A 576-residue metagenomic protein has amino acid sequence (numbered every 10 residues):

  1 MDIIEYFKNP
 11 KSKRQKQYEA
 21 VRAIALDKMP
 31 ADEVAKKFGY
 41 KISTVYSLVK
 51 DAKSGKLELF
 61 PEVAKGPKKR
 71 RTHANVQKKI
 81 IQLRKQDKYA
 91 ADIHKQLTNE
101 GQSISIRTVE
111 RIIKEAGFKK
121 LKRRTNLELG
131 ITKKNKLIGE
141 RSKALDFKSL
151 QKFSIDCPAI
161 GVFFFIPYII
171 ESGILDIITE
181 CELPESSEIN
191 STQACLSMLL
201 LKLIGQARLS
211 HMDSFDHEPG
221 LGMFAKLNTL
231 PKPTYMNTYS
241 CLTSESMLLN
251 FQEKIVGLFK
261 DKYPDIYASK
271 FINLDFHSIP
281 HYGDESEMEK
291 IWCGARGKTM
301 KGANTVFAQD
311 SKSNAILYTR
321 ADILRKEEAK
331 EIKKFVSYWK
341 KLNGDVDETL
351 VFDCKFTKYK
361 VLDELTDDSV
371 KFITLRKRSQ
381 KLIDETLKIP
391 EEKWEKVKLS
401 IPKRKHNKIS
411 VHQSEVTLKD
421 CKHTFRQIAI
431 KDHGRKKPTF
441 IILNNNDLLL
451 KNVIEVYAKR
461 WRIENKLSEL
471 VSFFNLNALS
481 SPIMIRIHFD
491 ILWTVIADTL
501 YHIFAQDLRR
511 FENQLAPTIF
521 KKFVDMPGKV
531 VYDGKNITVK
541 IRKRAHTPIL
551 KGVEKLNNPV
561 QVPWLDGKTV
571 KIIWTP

Functional and structural regions predicted by a protein language model:
M1-Q17, A64-N75, L183-N190: Short, Lys/Arg-enriched anionic-surface-contact patches
F7-N9, N126-K298, F307-R325, I332-L342 (+1 more regions): Dynamic "connector" segments at or just before major functional cores
K13-M29, Q77-D87, C195-L203: Short, amphipathic alpha-helical "recognition" segments used to contact nucleic acids or chromatin
D32, K36-Q82, A116, L121-I131 (+1 more regions): Short, basic alpha-helical/linker "hinge" immediately adjacent to a nucleic-acid-recognition surface
K36-S47, T98-R111, S187-E188, H217-Y235: Short, basic interhelical loop/turn and adjoining N-cap of the next helix at nucleic-acid- or acidic-partner-contacting
K69-I104: A short, amphipathic alpha-helix used for macromolecular contacts
E140-K148, D363, D368-S472, G528 (+2 more regions): An anionic, glycine-rich sequence signature occurring as long contiguous blocks
M212, L450-M484, H488-F489, W493 (+1 more regions): Short amphipathic alpha-helical "interface-anchor" segments enriched in bulky aromatics
